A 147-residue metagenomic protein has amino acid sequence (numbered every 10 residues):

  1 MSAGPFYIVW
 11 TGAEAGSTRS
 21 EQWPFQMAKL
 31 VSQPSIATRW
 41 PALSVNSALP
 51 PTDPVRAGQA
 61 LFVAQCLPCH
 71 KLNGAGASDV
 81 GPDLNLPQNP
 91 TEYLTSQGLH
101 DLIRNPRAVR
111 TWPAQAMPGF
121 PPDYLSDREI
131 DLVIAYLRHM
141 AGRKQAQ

Functional and structural regions predicted by a protein language model:
M1-A42, L125-S126: Structured, non-membrane catalytic/scaffold regions adjacent to prosthetic-group chemistry
Q26-K29, Q33, G119-Q147: C-terminal capping alpha-helices of c-type cytochrome domains
I36-L61: Electrostatic cytochrome c docking/interface patches
L43-V45, M117-F120: Sequence context of c-type cytochrome heme-c attachment sites
D53, A57, L61, L94 (+3 more regions): Extracytoplasmic/secreted proteins, especially bacterial periplasmic and envelope-associated proteins
D53, Q59-D83, R104-A114, H139-Q147: Periplasmic/extracellular electron-transfer cofactor-ligation site, primarily the c-type cytochrome heme-c attachment
K71-R104, G119, D123: Gly/Gly-Pro-rich "capping" loops immediately C-terminal to redox-active cysteine motifs in periplasmic/lumenal
